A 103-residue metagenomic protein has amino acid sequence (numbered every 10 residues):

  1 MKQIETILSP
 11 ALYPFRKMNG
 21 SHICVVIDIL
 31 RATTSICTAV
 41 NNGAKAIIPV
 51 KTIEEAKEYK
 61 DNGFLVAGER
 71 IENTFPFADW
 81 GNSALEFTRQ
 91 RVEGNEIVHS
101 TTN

Functional and structural regions predicted by a protein language model:
M1-K51, A56-E58: N-terminal glycine-/serine-/threonine-rich phosphate-binding loop
I48-N103: Acidic/Gly/His-enriched mid-domain segments of enzyme catalytic cores or analogous surface patches that mediate
